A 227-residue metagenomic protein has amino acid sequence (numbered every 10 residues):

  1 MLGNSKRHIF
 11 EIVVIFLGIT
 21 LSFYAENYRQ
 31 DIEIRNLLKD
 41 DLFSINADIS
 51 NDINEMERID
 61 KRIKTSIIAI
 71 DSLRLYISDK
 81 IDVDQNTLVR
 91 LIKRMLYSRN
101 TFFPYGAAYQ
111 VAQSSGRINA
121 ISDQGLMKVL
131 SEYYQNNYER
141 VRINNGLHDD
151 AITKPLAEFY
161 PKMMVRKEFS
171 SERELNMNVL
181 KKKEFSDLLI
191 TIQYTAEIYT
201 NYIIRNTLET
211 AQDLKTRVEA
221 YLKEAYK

Functional and structural regions predicted by a protein language model:
M1-L2, K6, N27-K227: Long, hydrophobic alpha-helical segments that serve as membrane-spanning/inserting helices
E11-F23: Hydrophobic membrane-insertion alpha-helices, especially the h-region of bacterial N-terminal signal peptides
